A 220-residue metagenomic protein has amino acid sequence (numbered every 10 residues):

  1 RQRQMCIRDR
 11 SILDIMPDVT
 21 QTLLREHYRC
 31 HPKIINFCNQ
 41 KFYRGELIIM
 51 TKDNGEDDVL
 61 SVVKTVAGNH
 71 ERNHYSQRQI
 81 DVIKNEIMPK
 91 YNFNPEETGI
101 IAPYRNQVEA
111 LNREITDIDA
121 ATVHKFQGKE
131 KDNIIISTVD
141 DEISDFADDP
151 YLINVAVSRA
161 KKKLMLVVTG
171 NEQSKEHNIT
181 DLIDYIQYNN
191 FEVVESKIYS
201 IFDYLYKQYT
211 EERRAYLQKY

Functional and structural regions predicted by a protein language model:
R1-Q4, R8-T22, N39, K52 (+2 more regions): Helicase C-terminal subdomain and adjacent C-terminal extension
T20-R25, S61-V63, A121, I134-I135 (+1 more regions): Hydrophobic/aromatic beta-strand patches that form the interior of the parallel beta-sheet core in alpha/beta enzyme
Y28-H31, R105-Q107, F126, D140-E142 (+2 more regions): Conserved nucleotide-binding/hydrolysis micro-motifs of P-loop NTPases
I34, I83, I100, G128 (+1 more regions): Hydrophobic, well-ordered secondary-structure elements that form the walls of internal hydrophobic environments
F37-G45: Conserved AAA+ ATPase "sensor/coupling" helix adjacent to the nucleotide-binding pocket
E46-E114, D119: Conserved helicase/translocase motor-coupling segment
I101, I135-S137, V157, M165: Structural motif
A120-D141: Conserved motor-coupling elements within RecA-like helicase/translocase cores
